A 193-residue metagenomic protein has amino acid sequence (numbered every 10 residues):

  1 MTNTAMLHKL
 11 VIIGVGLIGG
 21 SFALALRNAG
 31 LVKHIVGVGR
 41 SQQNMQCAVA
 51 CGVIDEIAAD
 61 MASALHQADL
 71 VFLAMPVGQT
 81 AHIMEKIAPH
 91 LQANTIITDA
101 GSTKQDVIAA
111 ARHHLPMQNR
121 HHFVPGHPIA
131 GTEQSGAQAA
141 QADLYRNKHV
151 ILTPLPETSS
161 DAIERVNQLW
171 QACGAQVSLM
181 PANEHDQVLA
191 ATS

Functional and structural regions predicted by a protein language model:
T2-D60, L65-H66: NAD(P)+-binding Rossmann beta1-loop-alpha1 motif at the extreme N-terminus of oxidoreductases
K9, H34, H122, H149 (+1 more regions): Residues at the starts of beta-strands that form the adenosine-phosphate
Q43-N44, Q79, K104-V107: Conserved short alpha-helix immediately C-terminal to the canonical SAM/SAH-binding motif I of Rossmann-like
M61-T98: Rossmann-like NAD(P)-binding element
M75-V77, G101-S102, P128, P156: Short glycine-/small-residue-rich Rossmann-like dinucleotide-binding loops
K86-Q138: Rossmann-like NAD(P)(H) cofactor-binding subdomain of soluble oxidoreductases
L144-S193: Internal alpha-helical scaffold of NAD(P)-dependent oxidoreductase catalytic cores
